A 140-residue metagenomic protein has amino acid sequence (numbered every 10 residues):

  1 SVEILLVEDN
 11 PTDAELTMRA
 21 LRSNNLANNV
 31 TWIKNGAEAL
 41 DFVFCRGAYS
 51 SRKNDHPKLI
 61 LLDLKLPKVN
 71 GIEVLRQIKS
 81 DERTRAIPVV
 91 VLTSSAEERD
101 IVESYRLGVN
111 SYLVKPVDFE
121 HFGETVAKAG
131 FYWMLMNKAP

Functional and structural regions predicted by a protein language model:
S1, L26-A27, D55-L59, R83-P88: His-Asp phosphorelay/catalytic-motif detector in bacterial-type signaling
E8: Conserved acidic carboxylate
P11-E15, E82: Conserved alpha-helical interface elements of two-component signaling phosphotransfer modules
E15-R19, I72-E73, A96-L113, V117 (+2 more regions): Alpha4 helix (beta4-alpha4-beta5 surface) of REC/receiver domains from two-component response regulators
L16-M18, R22, T31-L59, G123: Acidic, metal-coordinating helix/loop segments flanking the phosphotransfer/catalytic sites of two-component signaling
A48, I72-R85: Short amphipathic alpha-helix used as the core "switch/output" element in two-component signaling
D63, T93: Active-site residues of response regulator receiver
P67, R85, E97: The feature encodes the CheY-like receiver
